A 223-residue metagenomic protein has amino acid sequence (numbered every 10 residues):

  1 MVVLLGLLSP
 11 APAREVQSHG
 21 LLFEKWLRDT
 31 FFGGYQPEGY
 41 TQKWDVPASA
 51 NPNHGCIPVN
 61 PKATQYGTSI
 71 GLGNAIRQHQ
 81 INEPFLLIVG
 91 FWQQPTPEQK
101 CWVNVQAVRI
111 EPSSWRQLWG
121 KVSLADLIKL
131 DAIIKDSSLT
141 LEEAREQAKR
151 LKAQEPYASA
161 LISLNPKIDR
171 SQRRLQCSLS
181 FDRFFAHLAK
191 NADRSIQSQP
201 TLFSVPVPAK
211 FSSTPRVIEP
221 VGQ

Functional and structural regions predicted by a protein language model:
M1-G6: Bacterial N-terminal signal peptides
S9-Q223: Nucleic-acid endonuclease domains
